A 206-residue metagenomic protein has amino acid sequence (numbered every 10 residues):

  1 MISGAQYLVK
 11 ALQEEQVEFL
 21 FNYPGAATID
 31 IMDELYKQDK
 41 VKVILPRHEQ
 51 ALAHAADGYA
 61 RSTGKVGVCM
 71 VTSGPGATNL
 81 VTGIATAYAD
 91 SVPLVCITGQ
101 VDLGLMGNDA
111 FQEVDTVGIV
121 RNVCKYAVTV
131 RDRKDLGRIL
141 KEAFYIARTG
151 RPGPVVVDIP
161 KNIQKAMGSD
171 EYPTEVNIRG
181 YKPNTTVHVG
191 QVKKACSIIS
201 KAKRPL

Functional and structural regions predicted by a protein language model:
M1-L206: N-terminal alpha/beta PP-like core and its mobile active-site loop of ThDP/TPP-dependent enzymes
